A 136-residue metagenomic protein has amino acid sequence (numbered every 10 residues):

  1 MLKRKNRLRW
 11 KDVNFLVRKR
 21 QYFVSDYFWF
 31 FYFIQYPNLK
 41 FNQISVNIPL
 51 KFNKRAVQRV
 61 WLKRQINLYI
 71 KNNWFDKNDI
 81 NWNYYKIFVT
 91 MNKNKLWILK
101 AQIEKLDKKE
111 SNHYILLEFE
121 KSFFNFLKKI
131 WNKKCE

Functional and structural regions predicted by a protein language model:
M1-E136: Positively charged, solvent-exposed patches that mediate nucleic-acid binding
